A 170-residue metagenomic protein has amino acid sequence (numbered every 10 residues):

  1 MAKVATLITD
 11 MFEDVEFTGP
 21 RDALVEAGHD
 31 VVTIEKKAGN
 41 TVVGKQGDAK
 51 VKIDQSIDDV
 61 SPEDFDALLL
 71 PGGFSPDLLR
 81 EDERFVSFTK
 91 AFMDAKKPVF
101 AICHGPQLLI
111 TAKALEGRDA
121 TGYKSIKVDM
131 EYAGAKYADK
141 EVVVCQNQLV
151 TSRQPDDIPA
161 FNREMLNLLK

Functional and structural regions predicted by a protein language model:
M1-V99, L108-E116, K127-K170: Extended, subdomain-level signal for the structured scaffold at the beginning of enzyme domains
I102-H104: Short, thiol/selenol-centered motifs that function as redox-active sites or metal-ligating centers
A120: Anionic-ligand binding patches
